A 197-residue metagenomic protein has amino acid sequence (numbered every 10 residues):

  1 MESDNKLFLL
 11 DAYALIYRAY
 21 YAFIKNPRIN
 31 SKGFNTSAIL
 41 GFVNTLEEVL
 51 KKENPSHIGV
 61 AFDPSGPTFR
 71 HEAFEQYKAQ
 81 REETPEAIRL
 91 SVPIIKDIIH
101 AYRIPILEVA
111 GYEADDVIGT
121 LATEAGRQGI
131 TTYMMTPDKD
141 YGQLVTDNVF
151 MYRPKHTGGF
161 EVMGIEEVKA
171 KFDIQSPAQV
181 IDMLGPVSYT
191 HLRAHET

Functional and structural regions predicted by a protein language model:
M1-G59, D63, F69-A73: Non-catalytic, usually N-terminal nucleic-acid engagement modules in DNA/RNA processing proteins
E2-D4, K25-I29, A79-R193: Extended two-metal-dependent nuclease catalytic cores across DNA- and RNA-processing enzymes
Q76: Active-site phosphate-binding/coordination module
